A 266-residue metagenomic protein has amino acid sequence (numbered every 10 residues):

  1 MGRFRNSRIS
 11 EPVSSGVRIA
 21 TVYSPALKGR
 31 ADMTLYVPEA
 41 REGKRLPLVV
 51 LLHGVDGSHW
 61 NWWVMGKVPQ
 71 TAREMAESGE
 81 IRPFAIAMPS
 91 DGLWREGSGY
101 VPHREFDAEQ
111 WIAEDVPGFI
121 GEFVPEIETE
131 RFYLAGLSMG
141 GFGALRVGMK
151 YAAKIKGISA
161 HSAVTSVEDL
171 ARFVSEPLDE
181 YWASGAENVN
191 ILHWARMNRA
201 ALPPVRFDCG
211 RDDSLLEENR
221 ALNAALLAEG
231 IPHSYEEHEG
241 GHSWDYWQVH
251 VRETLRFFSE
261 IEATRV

Functional and structural regions predicted by a protein language model:
M1-V266: Non-catalytic cap/lid and distal C-terminal segments of serine-dependent acyl enzymes
